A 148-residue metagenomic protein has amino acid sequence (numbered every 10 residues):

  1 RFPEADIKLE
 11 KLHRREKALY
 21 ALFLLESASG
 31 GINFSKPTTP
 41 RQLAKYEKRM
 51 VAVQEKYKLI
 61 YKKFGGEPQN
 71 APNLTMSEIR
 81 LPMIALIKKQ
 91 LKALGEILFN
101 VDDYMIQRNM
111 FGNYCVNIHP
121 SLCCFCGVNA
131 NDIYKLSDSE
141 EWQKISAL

Functional and structural regions predicted by a protein language model:
R1-L148: Intrinsically disordered, low-complexity protein-interaction/activation regions
